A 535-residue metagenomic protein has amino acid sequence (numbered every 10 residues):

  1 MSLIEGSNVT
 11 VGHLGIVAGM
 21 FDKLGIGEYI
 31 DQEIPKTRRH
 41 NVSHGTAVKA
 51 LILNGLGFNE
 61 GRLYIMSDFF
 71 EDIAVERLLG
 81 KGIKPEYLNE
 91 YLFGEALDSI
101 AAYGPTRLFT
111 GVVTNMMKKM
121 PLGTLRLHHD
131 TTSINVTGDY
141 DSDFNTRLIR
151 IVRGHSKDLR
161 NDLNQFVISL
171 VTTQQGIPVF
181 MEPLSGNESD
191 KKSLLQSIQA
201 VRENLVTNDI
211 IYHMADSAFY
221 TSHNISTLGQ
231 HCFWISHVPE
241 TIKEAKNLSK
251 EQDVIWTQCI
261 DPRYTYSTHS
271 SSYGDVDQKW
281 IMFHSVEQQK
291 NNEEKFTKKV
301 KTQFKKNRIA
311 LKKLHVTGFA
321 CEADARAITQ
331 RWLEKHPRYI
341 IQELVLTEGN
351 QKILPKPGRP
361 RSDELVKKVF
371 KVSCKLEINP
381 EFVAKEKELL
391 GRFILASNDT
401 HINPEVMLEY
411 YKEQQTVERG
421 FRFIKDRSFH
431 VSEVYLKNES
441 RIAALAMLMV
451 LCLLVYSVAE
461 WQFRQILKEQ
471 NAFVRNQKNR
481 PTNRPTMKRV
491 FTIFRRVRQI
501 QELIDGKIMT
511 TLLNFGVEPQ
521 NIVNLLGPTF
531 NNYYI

Functional and structural regions predicted by a protein language model:
M1-A18, G27-I535: Anion-binding and metal-coordination hotspots
L24: Substrate-binding/specificity loop regions of serine endopeptidase catalytic domains, predominantly subtilases
